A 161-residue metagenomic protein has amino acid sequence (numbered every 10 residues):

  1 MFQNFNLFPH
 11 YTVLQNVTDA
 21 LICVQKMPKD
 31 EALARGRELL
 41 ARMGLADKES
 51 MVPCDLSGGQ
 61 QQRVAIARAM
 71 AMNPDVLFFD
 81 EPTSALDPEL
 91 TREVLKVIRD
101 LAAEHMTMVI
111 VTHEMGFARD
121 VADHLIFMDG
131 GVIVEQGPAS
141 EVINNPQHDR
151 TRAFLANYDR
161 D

Functional and structural regions predicted by a protein language model:
F2-A139: ABC family nucleotide-binding domain
Q136, S140-D161: C-terminal boundary and immediately downstream tail of ABC-type ATPase nucleotide-binding domains
